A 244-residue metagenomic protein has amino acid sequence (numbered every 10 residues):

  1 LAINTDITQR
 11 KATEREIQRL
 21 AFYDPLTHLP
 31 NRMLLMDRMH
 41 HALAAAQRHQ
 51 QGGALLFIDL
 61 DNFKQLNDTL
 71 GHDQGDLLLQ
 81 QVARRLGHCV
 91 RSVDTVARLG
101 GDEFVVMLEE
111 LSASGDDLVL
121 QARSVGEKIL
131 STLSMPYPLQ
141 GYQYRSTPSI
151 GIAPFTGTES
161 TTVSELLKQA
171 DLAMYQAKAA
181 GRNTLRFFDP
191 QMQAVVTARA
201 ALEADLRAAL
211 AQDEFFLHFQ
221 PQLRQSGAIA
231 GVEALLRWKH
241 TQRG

Functional and structural regions predicted by a protein language model:
L1-D6: PAS-family sensory domains
I7-L20, R32, M192, V196-E203: Interdomain signal-transducing alpha-helical coiled-coil linkers
I7-T8, P25, L60-D61, L111 (+2 more regions): PAS/PAC or PAS-like capping segment
K11, Q18-F22, H28-L55, D61-R91 (+4 more regions): Conserved long alpha-helical elements within nucleotide-processing catalytic cores of c-di-GMP signaling and class III
D68, L108-S112, F155-T156, K239: Residue-level recognition of strand-loop junctions within catalytic nucleotide-signaling folds
V96, S124, K128-P138, Y142-Q143 (+5 more regions): Cyclic nucleotide signaling catalytic output domains
Q191, V195-G244: Active-site core of bacterial EAL-family cyclic-dinucleotide phosphodiesterase domains
